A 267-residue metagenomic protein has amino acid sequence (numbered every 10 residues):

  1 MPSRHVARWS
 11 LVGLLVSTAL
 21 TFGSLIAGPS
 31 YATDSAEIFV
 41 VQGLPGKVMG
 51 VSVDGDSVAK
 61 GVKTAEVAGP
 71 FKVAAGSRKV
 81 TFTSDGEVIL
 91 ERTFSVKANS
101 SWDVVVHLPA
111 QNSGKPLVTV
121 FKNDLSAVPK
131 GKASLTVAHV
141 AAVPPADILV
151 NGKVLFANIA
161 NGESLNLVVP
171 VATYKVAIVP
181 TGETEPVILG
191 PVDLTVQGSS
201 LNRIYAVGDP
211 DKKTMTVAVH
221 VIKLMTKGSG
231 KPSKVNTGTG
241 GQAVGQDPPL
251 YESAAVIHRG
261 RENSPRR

Functional and structural regions predicted by a protein language model:
P2-V6, S10, T21-R267: Intrinsically disordered, low-complexity polar regions and short flexible loop motifs
